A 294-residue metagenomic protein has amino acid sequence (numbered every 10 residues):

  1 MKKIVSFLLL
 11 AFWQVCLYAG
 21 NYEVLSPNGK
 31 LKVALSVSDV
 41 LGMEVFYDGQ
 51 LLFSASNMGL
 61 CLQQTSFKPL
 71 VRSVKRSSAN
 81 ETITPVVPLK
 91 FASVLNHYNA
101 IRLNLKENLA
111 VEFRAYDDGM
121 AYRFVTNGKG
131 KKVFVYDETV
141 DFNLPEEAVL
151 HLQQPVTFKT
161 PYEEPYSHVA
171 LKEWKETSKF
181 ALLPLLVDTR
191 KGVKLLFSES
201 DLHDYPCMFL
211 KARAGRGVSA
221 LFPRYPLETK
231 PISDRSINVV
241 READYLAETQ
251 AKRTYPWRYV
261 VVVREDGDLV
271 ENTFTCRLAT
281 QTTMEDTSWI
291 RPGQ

Functional and structural regions predicted by a protein language model:
M1-N21: Bacterial Sec-dependent N-terminal signal peptides
E23-F274: N-terminal accessory beta-strand-rich subdomains and adjacent acidic, glycine-rich linkers that precede catalytic cores
T280-Q294: Catalytic cores of extracellular degradative/oxidative enzymes
